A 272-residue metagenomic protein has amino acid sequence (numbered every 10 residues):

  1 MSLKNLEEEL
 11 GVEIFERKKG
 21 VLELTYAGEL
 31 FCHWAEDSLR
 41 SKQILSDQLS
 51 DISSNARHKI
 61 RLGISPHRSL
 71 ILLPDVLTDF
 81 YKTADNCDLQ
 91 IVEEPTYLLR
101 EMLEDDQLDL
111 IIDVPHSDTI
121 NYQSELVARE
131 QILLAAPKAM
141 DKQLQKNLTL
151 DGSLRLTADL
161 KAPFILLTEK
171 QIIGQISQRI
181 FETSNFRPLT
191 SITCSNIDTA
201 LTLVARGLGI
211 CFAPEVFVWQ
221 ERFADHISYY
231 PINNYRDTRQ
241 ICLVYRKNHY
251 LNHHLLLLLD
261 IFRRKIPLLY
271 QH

Functional and structural regions predicted by a protein language model:
M1-N5, V76: Residues within the DNA-recognition helix of helix-turn-helix
E7-L24: A short LG(V/I)-centered, amphipathic sequence patch enriched for acidic residue(s) preceding the LG motif
E9-L10, F31-S53, L258, L269: Alpha-helical linker/hinge and terminal dimerization helices associated with HTH transcriptional regulators
R57-I120, T193-C194: Central regulatory/effector-binding core of bacterial HTH transcription factors
L72, S228-Q271: A late-sequence structural motif
T83, E94-A162, R222: Acidic, Gly/Pro-rich loop/turn segments at junctions of secondary structure
T119-L126, E130, D198-K247: Beta-alpha-beta core module
K142-K146, L150-S184, L251-L259, L269-H272: Secondary-structure junction motif
